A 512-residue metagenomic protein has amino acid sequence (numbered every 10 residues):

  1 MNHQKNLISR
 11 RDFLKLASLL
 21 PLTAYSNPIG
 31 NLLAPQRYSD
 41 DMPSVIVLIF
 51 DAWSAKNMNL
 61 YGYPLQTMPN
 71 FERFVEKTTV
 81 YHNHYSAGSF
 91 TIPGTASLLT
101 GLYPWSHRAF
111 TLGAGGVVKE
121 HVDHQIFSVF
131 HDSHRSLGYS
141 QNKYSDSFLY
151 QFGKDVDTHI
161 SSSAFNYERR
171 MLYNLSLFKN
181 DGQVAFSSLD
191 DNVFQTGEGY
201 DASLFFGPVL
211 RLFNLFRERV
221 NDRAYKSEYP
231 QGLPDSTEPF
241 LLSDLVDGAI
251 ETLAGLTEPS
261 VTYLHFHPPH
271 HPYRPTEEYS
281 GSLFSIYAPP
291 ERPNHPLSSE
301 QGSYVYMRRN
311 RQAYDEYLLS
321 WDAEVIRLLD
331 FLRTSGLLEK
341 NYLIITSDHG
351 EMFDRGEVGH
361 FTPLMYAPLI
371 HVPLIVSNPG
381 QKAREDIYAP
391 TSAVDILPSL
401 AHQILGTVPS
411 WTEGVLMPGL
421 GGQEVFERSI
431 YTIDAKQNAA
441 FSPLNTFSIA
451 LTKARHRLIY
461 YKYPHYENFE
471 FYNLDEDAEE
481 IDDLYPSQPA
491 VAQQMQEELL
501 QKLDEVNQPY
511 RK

Functional and structural regions predicted by a protein language model:
N2-K512: Catalytic domains that recognize anionic headgroups
